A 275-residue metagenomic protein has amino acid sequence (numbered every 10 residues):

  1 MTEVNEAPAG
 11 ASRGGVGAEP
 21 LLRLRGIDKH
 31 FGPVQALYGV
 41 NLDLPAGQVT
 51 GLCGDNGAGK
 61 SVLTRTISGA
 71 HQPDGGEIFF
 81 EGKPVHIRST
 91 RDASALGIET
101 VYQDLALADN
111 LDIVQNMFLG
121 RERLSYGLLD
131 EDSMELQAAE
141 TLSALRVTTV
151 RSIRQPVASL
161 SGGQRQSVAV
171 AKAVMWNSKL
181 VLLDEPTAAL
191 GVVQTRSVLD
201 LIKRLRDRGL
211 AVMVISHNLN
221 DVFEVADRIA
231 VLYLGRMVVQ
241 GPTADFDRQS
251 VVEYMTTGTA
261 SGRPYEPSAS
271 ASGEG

Functional and structural regions predicted by a protein language model:
T2-G275: Glycine-rich phosphate-binding loops of nucleotide-dependent enzymes
